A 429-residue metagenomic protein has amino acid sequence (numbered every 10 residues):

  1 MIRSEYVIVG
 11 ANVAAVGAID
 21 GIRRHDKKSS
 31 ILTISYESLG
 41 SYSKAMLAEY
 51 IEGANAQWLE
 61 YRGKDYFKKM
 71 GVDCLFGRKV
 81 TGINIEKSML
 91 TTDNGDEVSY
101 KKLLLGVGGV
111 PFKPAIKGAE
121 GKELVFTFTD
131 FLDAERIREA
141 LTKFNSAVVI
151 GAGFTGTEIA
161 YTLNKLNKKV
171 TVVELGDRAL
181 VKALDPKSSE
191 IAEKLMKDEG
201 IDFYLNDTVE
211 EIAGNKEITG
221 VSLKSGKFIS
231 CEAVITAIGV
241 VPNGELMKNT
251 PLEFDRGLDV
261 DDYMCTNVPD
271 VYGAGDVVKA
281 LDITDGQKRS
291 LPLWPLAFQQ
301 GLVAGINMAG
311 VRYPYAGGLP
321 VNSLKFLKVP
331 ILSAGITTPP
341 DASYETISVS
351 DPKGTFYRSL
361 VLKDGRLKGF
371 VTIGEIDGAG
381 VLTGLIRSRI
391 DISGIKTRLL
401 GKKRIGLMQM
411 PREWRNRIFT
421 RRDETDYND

Functional and structural regions predicted by a protein language model:
M1-V7, R62-V148, S222-G226, A233-A237 (+3 more regions): FAD-binding core/adjacent interface of flavoenzyme oxidoreductases
I2-S4, R24, V277-G380, Y427: Mid-to-C-terminal Rossmann-like scaffold of FAD/NAD(P)H-dependent oxidoreductases
I2-V72, A160-L184, V381: Beta1-alpha1 glycine-rich phosphate/pyrophosphate-binding loop at the start of Rossmann-like nucleotide-binding domains
G10-V13, T129-D130, I150-T155: Glycine-rich Rossmann-fold phosphate-binding loop(s) that bind the pyrophosphate of adenine dinucleotide cofactors
K28-S30, K68, C74-T92, V98 (+1 more regions): A Rossmann-like FAD-binding core segment of flavoenzymes
G121-F144, K216-S222, K227-V303, G394-L400: FAD-site-proximal beta/loop scaffold in flavoenzymes
E375-S393: A short, polar/charged loop-to-alpha-helix boundary motif
I392-D429: Cysteine/selenocysteine-centered motifs that mediate thiol-based redox chemistry or coordinate metal-sulfur cofactors
